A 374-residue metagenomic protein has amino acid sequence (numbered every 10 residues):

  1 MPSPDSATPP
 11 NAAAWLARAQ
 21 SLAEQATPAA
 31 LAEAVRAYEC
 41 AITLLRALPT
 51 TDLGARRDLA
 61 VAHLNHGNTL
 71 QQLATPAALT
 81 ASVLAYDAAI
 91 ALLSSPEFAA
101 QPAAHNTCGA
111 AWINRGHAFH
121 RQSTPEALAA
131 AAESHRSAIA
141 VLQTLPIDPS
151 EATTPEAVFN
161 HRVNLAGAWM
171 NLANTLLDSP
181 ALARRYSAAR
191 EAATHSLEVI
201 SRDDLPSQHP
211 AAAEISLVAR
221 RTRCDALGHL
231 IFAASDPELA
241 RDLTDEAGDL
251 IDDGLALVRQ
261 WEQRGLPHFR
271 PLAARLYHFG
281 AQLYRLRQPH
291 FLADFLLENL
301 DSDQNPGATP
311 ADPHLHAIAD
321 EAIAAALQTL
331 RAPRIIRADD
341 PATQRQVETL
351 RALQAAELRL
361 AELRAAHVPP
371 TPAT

Functional and structural regions predicted by a protein language model:
M1-A41, L45-R46, R57, V61-N65 (+2 more regions): Flexible inter-repeat linkers and adjacent short helices within tandem amphipathic alpha-helical repeat scaffolds
P2-A7, T27, I42-R57, T75 (+7 more regions): Flexible helix-coil transition and linker loops at the boundaries of alpha-helical arrays
A13-E24, R57-Q72, A103-R121, E156-L177 (+3 more regions): Conserved alpha-helical positions within TPR/SEL1-like repeat arrays
A19, E24-P28, P49, G67 (+13 more regions): Short coil/turn linking the two alpha-helices of tandem helical-hairpin repeats
Y86, H135-R136, T194, G248-A256 (+2 more regions): TPR/TPR-like (Sel1-like) alpha-helical repeat modules
A332-T374: Terminal, low-structured helical/coil segments at or just beyond the last alpha-helical repeat
